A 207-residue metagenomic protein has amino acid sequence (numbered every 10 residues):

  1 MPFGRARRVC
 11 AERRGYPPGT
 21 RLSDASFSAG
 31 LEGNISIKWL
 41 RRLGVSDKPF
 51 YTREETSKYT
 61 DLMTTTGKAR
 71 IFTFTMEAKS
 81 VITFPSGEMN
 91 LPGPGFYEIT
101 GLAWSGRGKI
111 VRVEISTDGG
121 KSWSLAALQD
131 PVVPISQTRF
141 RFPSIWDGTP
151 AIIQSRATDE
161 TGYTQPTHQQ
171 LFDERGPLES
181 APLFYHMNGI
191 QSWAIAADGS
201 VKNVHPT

Functional and structural regions predicted by a protein language model:
M1-T207: Extended, aromatic/histidine-rich regions of cofactor-dependent oxidoreductases associated with respiratory
